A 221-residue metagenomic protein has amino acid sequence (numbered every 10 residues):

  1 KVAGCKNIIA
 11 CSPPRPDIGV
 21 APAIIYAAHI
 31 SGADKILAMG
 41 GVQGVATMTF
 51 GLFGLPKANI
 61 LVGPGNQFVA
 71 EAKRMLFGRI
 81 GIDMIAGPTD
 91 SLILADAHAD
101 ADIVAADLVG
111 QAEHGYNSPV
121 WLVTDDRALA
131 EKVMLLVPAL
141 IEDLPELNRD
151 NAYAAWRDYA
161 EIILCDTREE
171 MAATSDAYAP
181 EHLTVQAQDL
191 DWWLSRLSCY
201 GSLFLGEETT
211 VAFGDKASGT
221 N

Functional and structural regions predicted by a protein language model:
K1-G41: A glycine-rich phosphate/pyrophosphate-binding beta-strand-loop-alpha-helix module
K6-R15, V120-R127, G206: Short internal beta-strands
I25-A28, F53, F77-R79, D107-A112 (+4 more regions): Short, solvent-exposed amphipathic alpha-helical segments in soluble enzyme and RNA/protein-processing domains
I30-W121: Conserved NAD(P)+-binding/catalytic subdomain of aldehyde/semialdehyde dehydrogenases
P64, M84-A95, Q111-M134, A152-I163 (+2 more regions): Short loop-to-beta-strand entry elements in the cores of soluble alpha/beta enzymes
K73-R74, A97-V104, I141-L144, I162-T167 (+1 more regions): A general structural motif
A139-A154: Conserved catalytic/cofactor-binding microenvironments
R168, D176-N221: C-terminal core of ALDH-fold dehydrogenases
